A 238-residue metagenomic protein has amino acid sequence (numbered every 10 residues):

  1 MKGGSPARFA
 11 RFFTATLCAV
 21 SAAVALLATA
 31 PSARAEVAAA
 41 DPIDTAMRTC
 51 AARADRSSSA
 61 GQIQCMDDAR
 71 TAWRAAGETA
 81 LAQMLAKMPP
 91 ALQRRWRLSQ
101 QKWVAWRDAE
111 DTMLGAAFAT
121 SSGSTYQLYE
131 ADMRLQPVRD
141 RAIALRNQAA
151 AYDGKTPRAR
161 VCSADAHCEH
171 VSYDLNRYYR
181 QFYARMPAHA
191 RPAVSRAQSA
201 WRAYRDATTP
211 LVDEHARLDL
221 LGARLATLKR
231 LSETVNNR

Functional and structural regions predicted by a protein language model:
M1-F12: N-terminal secretory signal peptides that target proteins for export/translocation
P6, A19-A22, A33: Compositionally biased regions
F13-A28: Bacterial N-terminal signal peptides
R34-R238: N-terminal alpha-helical modules
